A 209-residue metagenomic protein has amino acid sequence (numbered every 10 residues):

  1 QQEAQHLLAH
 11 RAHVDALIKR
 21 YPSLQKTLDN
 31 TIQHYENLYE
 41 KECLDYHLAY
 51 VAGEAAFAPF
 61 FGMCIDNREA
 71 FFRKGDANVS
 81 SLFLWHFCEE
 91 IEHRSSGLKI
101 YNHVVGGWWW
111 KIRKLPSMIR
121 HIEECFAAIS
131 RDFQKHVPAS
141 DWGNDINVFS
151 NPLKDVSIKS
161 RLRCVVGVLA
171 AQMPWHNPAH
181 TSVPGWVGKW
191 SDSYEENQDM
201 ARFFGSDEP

Functional and structural regions predicted by a protein language model:
Q1-P209: Non-heme di-metal
